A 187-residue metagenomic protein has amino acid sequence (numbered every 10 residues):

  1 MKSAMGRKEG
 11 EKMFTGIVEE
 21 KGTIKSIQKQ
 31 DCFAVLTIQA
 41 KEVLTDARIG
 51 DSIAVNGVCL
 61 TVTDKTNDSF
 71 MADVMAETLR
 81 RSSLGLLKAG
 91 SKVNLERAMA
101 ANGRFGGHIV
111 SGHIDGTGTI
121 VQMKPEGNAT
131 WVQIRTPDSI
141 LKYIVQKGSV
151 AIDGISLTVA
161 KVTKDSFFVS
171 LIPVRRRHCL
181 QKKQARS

Functional and structural regions predicted by a protein language model:
E9-S187: Conserved loop->alpha-helix
